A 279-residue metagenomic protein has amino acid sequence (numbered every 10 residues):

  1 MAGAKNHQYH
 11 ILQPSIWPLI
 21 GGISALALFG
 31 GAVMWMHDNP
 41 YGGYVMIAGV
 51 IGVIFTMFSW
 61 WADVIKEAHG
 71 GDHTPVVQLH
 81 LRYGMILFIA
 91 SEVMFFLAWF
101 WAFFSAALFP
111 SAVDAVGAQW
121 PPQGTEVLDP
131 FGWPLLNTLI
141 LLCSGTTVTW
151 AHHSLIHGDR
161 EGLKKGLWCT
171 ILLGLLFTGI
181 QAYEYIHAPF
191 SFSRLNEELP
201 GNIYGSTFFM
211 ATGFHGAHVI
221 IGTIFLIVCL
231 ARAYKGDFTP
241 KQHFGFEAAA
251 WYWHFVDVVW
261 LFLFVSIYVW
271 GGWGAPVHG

Functional and structural regions predicted by a protein language model:
M1-G279: ...captures the hydrophobic TM-helix bundle architecture rather than a specific catalytic motif, and can also fire on
